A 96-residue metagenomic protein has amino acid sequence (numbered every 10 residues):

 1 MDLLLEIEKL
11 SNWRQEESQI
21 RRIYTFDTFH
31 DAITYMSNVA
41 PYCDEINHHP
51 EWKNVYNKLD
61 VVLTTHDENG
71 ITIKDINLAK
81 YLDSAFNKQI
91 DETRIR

Functional and structural regions predicted by a protein language model:
D2-R21, D27-H30, S37-K53, N57-K58 (+1 more regions): Long, contiguous binding/interaction regions
